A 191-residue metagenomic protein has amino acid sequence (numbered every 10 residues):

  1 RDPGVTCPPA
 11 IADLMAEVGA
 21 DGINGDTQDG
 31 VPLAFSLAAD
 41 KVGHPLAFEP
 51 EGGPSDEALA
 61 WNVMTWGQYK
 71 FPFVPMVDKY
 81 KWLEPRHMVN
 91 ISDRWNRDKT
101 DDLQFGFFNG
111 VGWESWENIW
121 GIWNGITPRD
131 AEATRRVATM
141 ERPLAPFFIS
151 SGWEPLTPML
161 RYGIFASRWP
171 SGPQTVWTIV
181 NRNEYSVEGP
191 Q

Functional and structural regions predicted by a protein language model:
R1-G22, D29, P72, Y80: Active-site-adjacent "subsite" loops/lids of carbohydrate-active enzymes
D2-T6, V176, Q191: Short intrinsically disordered, low-complexity coil segments enriched in acidic
L14-E17, D26, K41, N109: Structured segments of extracytoplasmic/periplasmic soluble domains in secreted or envelope-associated proteins
I23-D26, E114: Hydrophobic residues within beta-strands of alpha/beta enzymes
G25-Q28, E49-E51: Short His-Asn-centered micro-motif
A34-F35, A39-P190: Active-site-proximal substrate-binding groove within the catalytic cores of carbohydrate-active enzymes
